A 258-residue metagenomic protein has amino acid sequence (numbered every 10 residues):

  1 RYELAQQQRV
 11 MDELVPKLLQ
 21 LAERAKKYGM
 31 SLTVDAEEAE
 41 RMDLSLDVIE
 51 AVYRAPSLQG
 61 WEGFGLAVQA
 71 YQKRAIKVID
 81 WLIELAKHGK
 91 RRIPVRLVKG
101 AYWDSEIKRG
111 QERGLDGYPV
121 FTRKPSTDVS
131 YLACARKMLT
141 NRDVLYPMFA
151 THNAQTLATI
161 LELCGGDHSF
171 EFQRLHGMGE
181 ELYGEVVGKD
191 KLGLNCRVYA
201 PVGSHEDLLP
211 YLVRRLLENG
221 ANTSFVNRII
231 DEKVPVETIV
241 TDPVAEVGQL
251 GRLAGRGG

Functional and structural regions predicted by a protein language model:
R1-G258: Positively charged, amphipathic and often flexible ligand-engagement surfaces
